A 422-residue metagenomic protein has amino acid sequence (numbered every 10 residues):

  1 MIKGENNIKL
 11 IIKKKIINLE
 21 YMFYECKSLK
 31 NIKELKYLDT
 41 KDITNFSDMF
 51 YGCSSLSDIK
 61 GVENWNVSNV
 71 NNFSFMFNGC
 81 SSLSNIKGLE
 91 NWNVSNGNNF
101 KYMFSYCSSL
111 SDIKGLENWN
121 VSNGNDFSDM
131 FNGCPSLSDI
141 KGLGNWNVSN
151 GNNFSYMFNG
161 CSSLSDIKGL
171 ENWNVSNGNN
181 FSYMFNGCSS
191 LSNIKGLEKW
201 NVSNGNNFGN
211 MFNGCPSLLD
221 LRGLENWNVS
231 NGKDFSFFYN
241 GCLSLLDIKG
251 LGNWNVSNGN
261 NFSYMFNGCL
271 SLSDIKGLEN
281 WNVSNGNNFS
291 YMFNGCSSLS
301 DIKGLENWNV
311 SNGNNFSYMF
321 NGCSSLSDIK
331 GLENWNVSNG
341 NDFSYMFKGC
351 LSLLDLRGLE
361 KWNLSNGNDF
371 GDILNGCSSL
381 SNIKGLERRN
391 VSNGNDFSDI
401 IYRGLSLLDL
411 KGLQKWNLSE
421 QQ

Functional and structural regions predicted by a protein language model:
M1-Q422: Negatively charged
